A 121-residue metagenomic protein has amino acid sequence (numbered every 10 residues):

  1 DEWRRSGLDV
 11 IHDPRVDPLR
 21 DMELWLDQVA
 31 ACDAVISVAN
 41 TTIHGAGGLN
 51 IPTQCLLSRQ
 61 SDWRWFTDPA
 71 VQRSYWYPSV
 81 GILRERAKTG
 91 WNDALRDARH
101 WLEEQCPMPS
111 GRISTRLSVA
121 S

Functional and structural regions predicted by a protein language model:
D1-Q54: Donor-binding and catalytic core of enzymes assembling or modifying cell-surface/extracellular glycoconjugates
W3-R4, D9, A70-S121: Leloir-type glycosyltransferase catalytic cores
D17, Q60, A87-T89: Residue-level detector of flexible, active-site-proximal loop/helix-junction positions within diverse enzyme catalytic
V38, L56-R59, E85: Generic beta-sheet signal
G48-Y77: Gly/Pro- and small hydrophobic-enriched strand-loop and loop-to-helix capping segments that sit at the rims
